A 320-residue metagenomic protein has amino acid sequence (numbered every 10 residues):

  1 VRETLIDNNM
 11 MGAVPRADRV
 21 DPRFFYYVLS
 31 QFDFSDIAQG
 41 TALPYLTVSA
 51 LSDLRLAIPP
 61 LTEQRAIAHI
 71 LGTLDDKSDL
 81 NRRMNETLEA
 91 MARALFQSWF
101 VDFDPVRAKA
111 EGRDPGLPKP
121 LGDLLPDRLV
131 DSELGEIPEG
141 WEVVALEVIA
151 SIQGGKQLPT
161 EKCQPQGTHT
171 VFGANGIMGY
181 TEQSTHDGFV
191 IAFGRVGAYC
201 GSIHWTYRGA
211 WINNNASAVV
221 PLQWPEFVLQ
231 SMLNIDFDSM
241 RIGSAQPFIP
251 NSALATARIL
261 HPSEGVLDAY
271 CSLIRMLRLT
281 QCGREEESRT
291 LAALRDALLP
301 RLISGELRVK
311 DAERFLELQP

Functional and structural regions predicted by a protein language model:
V1-Q31, T47, G173-I177, T181-T256: A short beta-sheet element
I6-M11, Y26-G72, N213-A216, S231-R289: Glycine-anchored helix-breaking recognition loops at helix->coil/strand junctions
R16, I58, D75, L222 (+1 more regions): Conserved residues at beta->alpha junctions
F25, L51, L146-I149, V228: Hydrophobic/aromatic residues in well-formed alpha-helices
D36, D104-D131, P138, E142-E147 (+9 more regions): Extended, charge-rich alpha-helical segments
D53-D102, K119-Q157, K162-F172, E264-D311 (+1 more regions): Non-catalytic DNA-recognition/assembly elements of restriction-modification systems
